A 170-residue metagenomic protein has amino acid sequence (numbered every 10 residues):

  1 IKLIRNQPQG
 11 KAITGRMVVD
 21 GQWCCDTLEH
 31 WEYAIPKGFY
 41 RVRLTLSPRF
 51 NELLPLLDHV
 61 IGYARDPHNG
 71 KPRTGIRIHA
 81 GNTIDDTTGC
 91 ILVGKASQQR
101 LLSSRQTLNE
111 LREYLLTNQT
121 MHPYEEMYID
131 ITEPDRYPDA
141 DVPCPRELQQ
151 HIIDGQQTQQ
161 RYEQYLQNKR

Functional and structural regions predicted by a protein language model:
I1-M127, I131-E147, I153, Q164-Q167: Cell wall/extracellular polymer interaction/catalysis modules
R161: Acidic two-metal-ion nuclease catalytic site recognized across multiple nuclease folds, prominently DnaQ/RNase D-T
